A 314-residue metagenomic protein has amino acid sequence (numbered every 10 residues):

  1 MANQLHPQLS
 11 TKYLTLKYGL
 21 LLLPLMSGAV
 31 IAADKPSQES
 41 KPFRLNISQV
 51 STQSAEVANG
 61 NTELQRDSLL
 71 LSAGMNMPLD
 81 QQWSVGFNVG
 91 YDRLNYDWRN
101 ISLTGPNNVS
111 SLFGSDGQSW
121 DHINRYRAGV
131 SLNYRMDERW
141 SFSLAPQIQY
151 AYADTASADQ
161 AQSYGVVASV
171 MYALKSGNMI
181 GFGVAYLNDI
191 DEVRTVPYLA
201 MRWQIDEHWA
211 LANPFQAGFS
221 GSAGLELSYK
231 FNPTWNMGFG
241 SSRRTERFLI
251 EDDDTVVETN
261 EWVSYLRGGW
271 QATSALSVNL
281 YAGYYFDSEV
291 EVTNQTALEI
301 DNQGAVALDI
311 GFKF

Functional and structural regions predicted by a protein language model:
A33-L103, H208-A210, P214-F215, K230 (+2 more regions): Short glycine/proline- and aromatic-enriched beta-strand/turn motifs that initiate or cap beta-hairpins
F43-I47, F87-V89, L144-P146, F182 (+5 more regions): Membrane-embedded beta-strand positions of outer-membrane beta-barrel proteins
I47-Q53, Y91-D97, I148-D154, V184-I190 (+4 more regions): Transmembrane beta-strands of outer-membrane beta-barrel pores
G60-D67, Q118-N124, S157-Q162, D189-D191 (+3 more regions): Replace "Gram-negative outer membrane beta-barrel proteins" with "bacterial and organellar outer membrane beta-barrel
D67-A73, N124-V130, P146-I148, Y164-A168 (+4 more regions): Hydrophobic, lipid-facing positions within transmembrane beta-strands of outer-membrane proteins
M75-M77, L132-Y134, Y172, W203 (+5 more regions): Residue-level signature of outer-membrane beta-barrel architecture
Q81-F87, E138-F142, S176-F182, H208-A212 (+2 more regions): Repeated loop/turn-to-beta-strand initiation elements of outer-membrane beta-barrel proteins
Y198-H208, L266-A272, L276, I300-F314: Outer-membrane beta-barrel "beta-signal"
